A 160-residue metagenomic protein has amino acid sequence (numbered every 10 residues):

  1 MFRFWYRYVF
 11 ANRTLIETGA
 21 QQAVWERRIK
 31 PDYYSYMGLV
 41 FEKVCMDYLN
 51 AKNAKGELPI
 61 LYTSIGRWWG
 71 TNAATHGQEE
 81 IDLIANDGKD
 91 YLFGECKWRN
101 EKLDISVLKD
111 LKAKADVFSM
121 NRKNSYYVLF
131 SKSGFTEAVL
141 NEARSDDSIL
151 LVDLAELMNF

Functional and structural regions predicted by a protein language model:
M1-E79: Accessory nucleic acid-recognition modules appended to NTPase machines
L49, I81-N100, L111-A113, Y127: Conserved catalytic cores of phosphodiester-cleaving nucleases, focusing on short active-site segments
T63, K123-Y126: Residue-level recognition of the N-termini of beta-strands and the immediately preceding loop/turn
I65-A74, F93-S106: Acidic/glycine-enriched edge-of-secondary-structure segments
N100-K112, E137-A138: Active-site-adjacent loop/helix micro-motif of nuclease/hydrolase catalytic cores
A113-N124: Arginine/glycine-rich "motif VI" loop of SF2 helicases in the C-terminal RecA-like domain
V128-F160: Domain-level recognition of nuclease-like catalytic cores that cleave nucleotide substrates
